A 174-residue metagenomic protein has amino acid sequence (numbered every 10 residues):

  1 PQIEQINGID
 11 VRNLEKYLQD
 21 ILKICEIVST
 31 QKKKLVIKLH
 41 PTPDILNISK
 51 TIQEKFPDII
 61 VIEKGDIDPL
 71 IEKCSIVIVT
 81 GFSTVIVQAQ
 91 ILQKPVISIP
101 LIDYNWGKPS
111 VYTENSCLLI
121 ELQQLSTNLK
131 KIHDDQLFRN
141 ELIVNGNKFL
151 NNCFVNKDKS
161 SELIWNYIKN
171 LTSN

Functional and structural regions predicted by a protein language model:
P1-T51: Conserved catalytic-core segment of nucleotide-activated headgroup transferases in glycan assembly
R12-D20, Q124, N156-S160: Soluble or luminal CAZymes and related metallo-dependent hydrolases
K23, Q124-T127, K131, L163-Y167: Alpha-helical elements of Rossmann-like donor-binding domains used by nucleotide-donor carbohydrate transfer enzymes
I27, L70-K73, N128, Y167: CheY-like receiver
V36, V77-V79, I97: Structural motif
P41-V87, I91-L92: Donor nucleotide-activated moiety binding/catalytic core segment of transferases that use nucleotide-activated donors
K50-K55, T84-N156: Catalytic binding pocket for nucleotide-activated donors in carbohydrate/polymer assembly enzymes
F154-N174: C-terminal alpha-helical cap of glycosyltransferases
